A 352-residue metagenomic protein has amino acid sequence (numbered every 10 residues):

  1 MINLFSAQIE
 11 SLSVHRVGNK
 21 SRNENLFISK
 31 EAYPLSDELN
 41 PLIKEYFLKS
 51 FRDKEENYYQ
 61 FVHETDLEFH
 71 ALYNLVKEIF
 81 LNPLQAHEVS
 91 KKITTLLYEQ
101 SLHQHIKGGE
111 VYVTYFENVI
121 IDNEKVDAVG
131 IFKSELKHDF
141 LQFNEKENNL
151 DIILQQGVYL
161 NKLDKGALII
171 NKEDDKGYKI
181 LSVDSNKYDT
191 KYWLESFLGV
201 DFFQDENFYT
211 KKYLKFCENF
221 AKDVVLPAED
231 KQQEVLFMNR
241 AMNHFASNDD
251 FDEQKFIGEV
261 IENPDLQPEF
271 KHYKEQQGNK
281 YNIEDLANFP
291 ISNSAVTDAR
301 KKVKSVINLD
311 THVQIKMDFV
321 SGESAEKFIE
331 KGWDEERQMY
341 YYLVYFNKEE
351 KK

Functional and structural regions predicted by a protein language model:
M1-Q8, H15-A299: Long, hydrophobic alpha/beta structural blocks
G258-K352: C-terminal structured domains
